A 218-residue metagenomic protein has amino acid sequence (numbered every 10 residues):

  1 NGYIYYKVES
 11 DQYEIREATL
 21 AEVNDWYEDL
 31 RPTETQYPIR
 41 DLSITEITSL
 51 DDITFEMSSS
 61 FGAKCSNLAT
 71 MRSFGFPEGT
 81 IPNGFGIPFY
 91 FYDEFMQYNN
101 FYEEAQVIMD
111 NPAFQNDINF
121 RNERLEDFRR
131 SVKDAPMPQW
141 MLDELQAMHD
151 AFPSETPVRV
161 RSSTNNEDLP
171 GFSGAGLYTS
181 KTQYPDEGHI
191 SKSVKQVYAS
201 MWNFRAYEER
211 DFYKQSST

Functional and structural regions predicted by a protein language model:
N1-T218: N-terminal beta-alpha lobe that positions the nucleotide/phosphoryl donor in ATP/NTP-coupled carboxylate activation
